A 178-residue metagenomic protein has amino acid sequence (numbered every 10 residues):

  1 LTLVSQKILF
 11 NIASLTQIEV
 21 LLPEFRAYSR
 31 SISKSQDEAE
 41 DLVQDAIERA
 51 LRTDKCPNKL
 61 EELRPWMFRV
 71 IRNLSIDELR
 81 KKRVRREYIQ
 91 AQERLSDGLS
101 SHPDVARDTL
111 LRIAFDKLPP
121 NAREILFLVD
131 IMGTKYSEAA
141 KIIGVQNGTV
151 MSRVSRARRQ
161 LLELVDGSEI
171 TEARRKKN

Functional and structural regions predicted by a protein language model:
T2-A27, S31, D37-E40, L51 (+1 more regions): A short, charge-rich alpha-helical start-of-domain segment used by transcription regulators
T2-S14, K141-G144, R159-N178: C-terminal edge and immediately downstream basic/flexible tail or linker adjoining helix-turn-helix-like DNA-binding
L21, R153-R156, Q160: Residues within the DNA-recognition helix of helix-turn-helix
L21-L22, I32, F127-K135: Short helix-capping/turn signature of helix-turn-helix
D41-E48, R52, E61-N73: Structural recognition of an alpha-helix C-terminal capping motif at a helix-to-coil junction
R69-Q90: Arg/Lys-rich amphipathic alpha helix in sigma70-family domain 2
Q92-D116: Acidic, proline/glycine-rich intrinsically disordered inter-domain spacer in sigma factors
D116, P120-E124, M132-T149, Q160-E163: Helix-turn-helix DNA-binding module
